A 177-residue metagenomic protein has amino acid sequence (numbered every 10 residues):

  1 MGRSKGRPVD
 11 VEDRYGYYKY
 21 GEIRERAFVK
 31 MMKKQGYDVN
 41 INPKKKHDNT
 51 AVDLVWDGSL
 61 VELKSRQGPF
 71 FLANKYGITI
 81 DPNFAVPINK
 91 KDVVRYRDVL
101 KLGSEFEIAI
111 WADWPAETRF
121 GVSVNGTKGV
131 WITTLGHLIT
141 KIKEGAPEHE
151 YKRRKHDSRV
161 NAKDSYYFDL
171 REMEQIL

Functional and structural regions predicted by a protein language model:
M1-K46: Acidic-basic catalytic patches of nuclease active cores, encompassing PD-(D/E)XK and other metal-cofactor nuclease
M1-S4, L100-E105, W111-L177: Non-catalytic C-terminal interaction segments of nucleic acid-processing enzymes
V11-Y18, S65-T118: Catalytic cores of nucleic-acid endonucleases
E25, H47-D48, N89-D92: Amphipathic coiled-coil/heptad-repeat helices and related helical stalk/stem segments that mediate oligomerization
F28, M32, L54-N74: Conserved catalytic cores of phosphodiester-cleaving nucleases, focusing on short active-site segments
N40-I41, V55, L60-E62, E107-W111: A structural signal for short, well-ordered beta-strand segments and their strand-loop junctions that often border
K45-V55: Beta-rich nucleic-acid/ligand-interaction surfaces
